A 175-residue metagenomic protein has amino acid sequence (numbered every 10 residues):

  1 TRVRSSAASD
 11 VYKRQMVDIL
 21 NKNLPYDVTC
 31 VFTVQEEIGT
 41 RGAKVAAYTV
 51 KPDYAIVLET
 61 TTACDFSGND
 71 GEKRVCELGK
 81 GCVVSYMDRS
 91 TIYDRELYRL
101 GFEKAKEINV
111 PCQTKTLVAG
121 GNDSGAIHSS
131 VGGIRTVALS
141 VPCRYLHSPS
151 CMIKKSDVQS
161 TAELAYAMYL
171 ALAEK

Functional and structural regions predicted by a protein language model:
T1-A8, Y12: Single conserved hydrophobic/aromatic residue that forms the stacking wall/gate of nucleotide- or nucleobase-binding
V3, N23, A47, S129-V131: Structural motif
A8, Y54, R135-V137: A generic secondary-structure signal marking the coil-to-beta-strand transition
K13-G81, S124, A173: Acidic/histidine-rich catalytic neighborhood of metal-dependent amide-processing enzymes
M16, G101-F102, A162: A generic alpha-helix structural signal
F66, S130, T161: Active-site-proximal flexible loops/turns
V83-V158, M168-A173: Active-site-adjacent substrate-binding region of metalloamidase/peptidase-like peptide-processing proteins
